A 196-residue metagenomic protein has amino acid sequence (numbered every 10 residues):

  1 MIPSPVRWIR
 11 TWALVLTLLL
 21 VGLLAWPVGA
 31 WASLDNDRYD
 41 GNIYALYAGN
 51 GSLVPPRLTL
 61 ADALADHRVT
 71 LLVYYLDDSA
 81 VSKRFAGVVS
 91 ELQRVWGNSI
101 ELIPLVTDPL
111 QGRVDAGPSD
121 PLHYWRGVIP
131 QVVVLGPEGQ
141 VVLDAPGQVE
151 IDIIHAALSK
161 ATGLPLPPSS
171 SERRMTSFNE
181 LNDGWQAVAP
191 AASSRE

Functional and structural regions predicted by a protein language model:
M1-W8: N-terminal secretory signal peptides that target proteins for export/translocation
W12-A25: Bacterial N-terminal signal peptides
V28-T59: N-terminal "domain-start" segment that seeds a small globular fold
A63-D78: Short active-site neighborhood of thiol/selenol oxidoreductases, capturing the structured segment around
V81-W96: Typically the conserved alpha-helix immediately C-terminal to a functionally engaged Cys/Sec in thioredoxin-like
S90, E101-V141, I151, S159-T162: Thioredoxin-like thiol-disulfide oxidoreductase module
G147-E196: Thiol-/selenol-based redox modules, centered on thioredoxin-like and closely related oxidoreductase domains
